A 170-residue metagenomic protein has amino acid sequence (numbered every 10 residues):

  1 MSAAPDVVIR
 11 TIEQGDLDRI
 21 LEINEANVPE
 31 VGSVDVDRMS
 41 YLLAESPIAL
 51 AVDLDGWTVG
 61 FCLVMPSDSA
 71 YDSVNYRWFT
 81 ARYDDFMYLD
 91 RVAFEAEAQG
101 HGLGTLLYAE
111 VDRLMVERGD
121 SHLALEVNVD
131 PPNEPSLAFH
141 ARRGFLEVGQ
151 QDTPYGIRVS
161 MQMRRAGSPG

Functional and structural regions predicted by a protein language model:
D6-I20: A short beta-loop-alpha structural element at the N-terminal edge of CoA-dependent acyl/N-acetyltransferase catalytic
P29-D55, L63, S69: Active-site rim helix/loop that mediates acceptor-substrate recognition in acyltransferases
L63-R91, Y155: Conserved acyl-donor/pantetheine-binding loop and adjacent beta-alpha core of acyl/acetyltransferases and related
A81, Q150-G170: C-terminal "cap" of GNAT-fold acetyltransferases
D90-Q99, V129-D130: A short, internal acetyl-CoA/4′-phosphopantetheine-binding micro-motif in the GNAT/acyltransferase core
F94, G100-R113, R142: Conserved acetyl-CoA-binding loop-helix of GNAT-fold acetyltransferases
T105, D130-G149: Conserved active-site alpha-helix within GNAT-family acetyltransferase domains
M115-V129: Conserved GNAT acetyl-CoA-binding A-motif
